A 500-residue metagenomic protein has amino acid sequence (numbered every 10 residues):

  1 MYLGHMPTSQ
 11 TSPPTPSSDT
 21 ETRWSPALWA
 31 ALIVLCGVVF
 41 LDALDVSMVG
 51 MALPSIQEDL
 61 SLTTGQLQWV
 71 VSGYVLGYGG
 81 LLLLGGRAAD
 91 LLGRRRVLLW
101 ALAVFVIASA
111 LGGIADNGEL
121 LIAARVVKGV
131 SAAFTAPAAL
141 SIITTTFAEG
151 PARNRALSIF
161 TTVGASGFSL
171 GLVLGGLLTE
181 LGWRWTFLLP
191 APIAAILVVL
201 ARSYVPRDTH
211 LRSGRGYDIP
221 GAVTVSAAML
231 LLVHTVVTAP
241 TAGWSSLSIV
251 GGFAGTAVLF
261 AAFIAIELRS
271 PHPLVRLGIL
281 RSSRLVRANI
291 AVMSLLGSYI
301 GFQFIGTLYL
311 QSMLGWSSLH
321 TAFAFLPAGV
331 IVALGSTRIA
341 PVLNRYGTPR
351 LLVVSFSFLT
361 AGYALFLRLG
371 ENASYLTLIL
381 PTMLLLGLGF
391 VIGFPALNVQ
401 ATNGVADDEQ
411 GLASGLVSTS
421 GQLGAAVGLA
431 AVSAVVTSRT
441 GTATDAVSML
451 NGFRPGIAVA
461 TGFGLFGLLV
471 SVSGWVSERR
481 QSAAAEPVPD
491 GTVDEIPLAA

Functional and structural regions predicted by a protein language model:
M1-A27, L211, G474-A500: Intrinsic disorder in cytosolic terminal tails and internal cytosolic loops of multi-pass membrane transporters
P7-S203, Y346, S357, A364-L367 (+4 more regions): Transmembrane-helix bundle of Major Facilitator Superfamily
L28-L44, V49-M51, L247-L259, L268-A443 (+2 more regions): 12-transmembrane solute porter fold
G65, D90-L91, G113-D116, G176-R184 (+7 more regions): Membrane-helix boundary and inter-helical linker elements of multi-pass secondary transporters
G86, A115-N117, A148, T179 (+8 more regions): Short helix-capping/hinge motifs at transmembrane helix termini and TM-loop junctions
I142, T146, L177, Y204 (+5 more regions): A residue-level signal for alpha-helical anchor/packing sites in multi-pass solute transporters
S158, T179-S298, W316-S317, F323-A324 (+2 more regions): Hydrophobic transmembrane-helix bundles of small-molecule transporters
T162, S166-L181, L230, H234 (+3 more regions): A gly/Pro-rich, aromatic-decorated transmembrane alpha-helix motif that marks the paired, flexible gating helices
